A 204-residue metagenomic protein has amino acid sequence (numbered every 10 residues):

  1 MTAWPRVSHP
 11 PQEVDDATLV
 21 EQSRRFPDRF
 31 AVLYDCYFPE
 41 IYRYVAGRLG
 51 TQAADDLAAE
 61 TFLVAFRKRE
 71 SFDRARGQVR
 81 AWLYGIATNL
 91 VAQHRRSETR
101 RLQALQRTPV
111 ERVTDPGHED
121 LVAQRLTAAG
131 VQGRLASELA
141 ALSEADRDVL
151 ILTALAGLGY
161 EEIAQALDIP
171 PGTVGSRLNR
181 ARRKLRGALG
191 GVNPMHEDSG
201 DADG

Functional and structural regions predicted by a protein language model:
W4-S8, R24-V32, Y42-E60, A75: Short, charged helix-capping/linker segments at alpha-helix termini
V7-P10, V14, E111-A140: Acidic, proline/glycine-rich intrinsically disordered inter-domain spacer in sigma factors
Y37, R177-R180, K184: Residues within the DNA-recognition helix of helix-turn-helix
D56-L63, G77-N89: Structural recognition of an alpha-helix C-terminal capping motif at a helix-to-coil junction
R67-S71, G85-Q106, A128, R180: Arg/Lys-rich amphipathic alpha helix in sigma70-family domain 2
H94-E119, L126, P194-E197: Short, basic/polar amphipathic helix motif occurring as a linker/hinge flanking DNA-binding modules in transcription
R96-T99, L142, R147, R182-S199: Short, Lys/Arg-enriched C-terminal cap helix and immediately downstream tail that follows
A136-I151, A156-T173, K184-G187: Helix-turn-helix DNA-binding module
